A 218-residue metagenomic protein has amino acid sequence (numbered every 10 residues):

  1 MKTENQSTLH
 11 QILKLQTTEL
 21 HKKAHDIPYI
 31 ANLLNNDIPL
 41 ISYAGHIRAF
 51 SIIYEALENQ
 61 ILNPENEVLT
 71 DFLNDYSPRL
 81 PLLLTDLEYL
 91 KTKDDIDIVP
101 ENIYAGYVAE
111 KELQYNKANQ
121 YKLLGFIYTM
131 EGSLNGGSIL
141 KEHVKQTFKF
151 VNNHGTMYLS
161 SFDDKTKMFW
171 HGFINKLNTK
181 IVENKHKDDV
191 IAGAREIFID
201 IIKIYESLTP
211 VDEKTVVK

Functional and structural regions predicted by a protein language model:
M1-K218: Metal- and O2-centered redox machinery and metal/ROS homeostasis
